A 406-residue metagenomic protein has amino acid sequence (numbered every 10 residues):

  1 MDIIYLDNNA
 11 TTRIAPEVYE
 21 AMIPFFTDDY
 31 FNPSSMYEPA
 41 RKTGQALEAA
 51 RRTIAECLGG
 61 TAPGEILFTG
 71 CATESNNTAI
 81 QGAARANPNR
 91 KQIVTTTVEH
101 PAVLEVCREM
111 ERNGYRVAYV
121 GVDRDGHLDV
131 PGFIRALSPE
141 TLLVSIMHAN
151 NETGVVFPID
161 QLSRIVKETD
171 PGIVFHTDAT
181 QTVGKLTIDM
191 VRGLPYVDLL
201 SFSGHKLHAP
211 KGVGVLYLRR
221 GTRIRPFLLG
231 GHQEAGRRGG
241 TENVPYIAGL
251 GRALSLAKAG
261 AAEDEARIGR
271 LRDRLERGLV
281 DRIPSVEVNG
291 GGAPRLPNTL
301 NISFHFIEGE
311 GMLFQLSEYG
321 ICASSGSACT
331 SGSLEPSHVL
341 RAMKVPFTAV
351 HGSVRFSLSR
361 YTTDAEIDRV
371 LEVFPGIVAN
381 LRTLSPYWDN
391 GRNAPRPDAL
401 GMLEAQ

Functional and structural regions predicted by a protein language model:
M1-Q406: Pyridoxal 5′-phosphate
